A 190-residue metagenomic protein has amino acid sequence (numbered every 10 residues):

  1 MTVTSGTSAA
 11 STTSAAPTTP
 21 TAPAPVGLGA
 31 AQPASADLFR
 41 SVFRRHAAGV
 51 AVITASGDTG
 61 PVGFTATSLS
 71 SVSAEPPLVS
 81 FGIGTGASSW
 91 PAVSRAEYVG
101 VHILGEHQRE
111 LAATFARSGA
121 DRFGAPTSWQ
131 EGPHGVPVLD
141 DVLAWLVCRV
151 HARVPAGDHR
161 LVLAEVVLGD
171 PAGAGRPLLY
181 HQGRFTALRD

Functional and structural regions predicted by a protein language model:
T2-D190: Basic, polyanion-binding surface patches
